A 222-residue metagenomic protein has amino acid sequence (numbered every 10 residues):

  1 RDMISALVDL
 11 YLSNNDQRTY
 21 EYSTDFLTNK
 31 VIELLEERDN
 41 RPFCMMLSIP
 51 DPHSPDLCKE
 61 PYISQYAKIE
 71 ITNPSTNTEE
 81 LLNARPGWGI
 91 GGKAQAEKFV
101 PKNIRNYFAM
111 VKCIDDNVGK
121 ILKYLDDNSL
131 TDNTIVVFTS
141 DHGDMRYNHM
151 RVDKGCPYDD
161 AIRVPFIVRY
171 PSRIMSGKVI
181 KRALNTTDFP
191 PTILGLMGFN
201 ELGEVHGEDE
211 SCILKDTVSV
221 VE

Functional and structural regions predicted by a protein language model:
R1, D159, K215-S219: Short, conserved catalytic or adaptor-binding loops enriched in Gly and charged residues
D2-F26, I32-A183, L196-E204: Active-site-proximal cap/lid insertion segments
H142-N148, T187-P190, G195-E222: C-terminal cap/loop subdomain of S1 sulfatases and analogous C-terminal strand-loop tails that border
